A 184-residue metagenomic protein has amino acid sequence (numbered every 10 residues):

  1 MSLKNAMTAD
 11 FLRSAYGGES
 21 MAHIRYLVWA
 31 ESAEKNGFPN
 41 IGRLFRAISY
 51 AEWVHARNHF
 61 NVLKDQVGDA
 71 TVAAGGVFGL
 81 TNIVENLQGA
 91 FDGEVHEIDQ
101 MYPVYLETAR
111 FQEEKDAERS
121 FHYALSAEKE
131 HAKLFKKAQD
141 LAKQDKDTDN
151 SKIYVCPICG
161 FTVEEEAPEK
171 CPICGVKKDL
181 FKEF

Functional and structural regions predicted by a protein language model:
M1-F184: Non-heme di-metal
